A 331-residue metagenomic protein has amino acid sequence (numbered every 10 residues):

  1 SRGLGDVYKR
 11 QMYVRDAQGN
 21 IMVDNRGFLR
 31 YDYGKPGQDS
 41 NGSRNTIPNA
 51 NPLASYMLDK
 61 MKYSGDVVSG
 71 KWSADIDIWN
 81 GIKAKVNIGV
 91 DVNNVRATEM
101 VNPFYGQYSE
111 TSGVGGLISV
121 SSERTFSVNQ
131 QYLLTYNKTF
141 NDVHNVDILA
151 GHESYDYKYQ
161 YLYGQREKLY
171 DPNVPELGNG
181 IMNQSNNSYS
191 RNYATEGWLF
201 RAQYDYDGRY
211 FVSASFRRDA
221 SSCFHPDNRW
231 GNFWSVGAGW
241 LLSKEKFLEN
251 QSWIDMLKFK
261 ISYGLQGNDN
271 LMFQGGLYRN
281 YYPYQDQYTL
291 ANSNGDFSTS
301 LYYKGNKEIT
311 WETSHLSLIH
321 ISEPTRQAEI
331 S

Functional and structural regions predicted by a protein language model:
S1-R2: Periplasmic-side early beta-strands and strand-to-turn transitions of outer-membrane beta-barrels
V7: Active-site loops and adjacent core secondary-structure elements that bind or stabilize anionic groups
G19-G27: Core domains of carbohydrate- and sulfate-ester-processing enzymes
L29-D32, A214: Glycine-rich cofactor/substrate-binding loops
N41-V101, S112-S322, R326, S331: Extracellular/periplasmic, surface-exposed regions of secreted and cell-surface proteins
P103-Y105: Short amphipathic helix-turn modules centered on a small-residue break
